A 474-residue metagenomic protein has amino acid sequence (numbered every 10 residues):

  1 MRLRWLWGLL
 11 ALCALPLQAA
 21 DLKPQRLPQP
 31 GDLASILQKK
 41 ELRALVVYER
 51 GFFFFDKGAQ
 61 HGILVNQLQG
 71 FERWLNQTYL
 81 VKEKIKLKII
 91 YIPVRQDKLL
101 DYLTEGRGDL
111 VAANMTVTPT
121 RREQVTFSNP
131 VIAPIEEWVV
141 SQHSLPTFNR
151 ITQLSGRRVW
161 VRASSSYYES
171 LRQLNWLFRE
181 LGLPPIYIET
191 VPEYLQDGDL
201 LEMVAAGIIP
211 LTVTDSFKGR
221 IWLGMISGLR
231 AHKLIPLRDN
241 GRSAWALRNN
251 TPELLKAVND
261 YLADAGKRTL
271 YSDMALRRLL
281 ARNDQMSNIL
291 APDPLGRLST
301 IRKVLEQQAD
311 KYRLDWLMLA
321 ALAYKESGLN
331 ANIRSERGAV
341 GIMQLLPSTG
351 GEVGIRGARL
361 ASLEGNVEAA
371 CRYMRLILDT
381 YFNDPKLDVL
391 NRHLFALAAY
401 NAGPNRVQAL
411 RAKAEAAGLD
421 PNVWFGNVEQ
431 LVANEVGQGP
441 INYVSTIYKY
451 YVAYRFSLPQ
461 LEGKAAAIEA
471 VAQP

Functional and structural regions predicted by a protein language model:
A20-S35, G62-W74, Q142-Y168, S216 (+3 more regions): Extended ligand-binding regions for polar small-molecule ligands
A20-V117, R122-E123, T190-L195, V258: Extracytoplasmic small-molecule ligand-binding "clamshell" domains of the periplasmic binding protein/Venus flytrap
R43-F52, G58-T78, I135-L195, P292-V304: Bilobed "Venus flytrap"/periplasmic-binding protein-like clamshell domains and structurally analogous long
V46-R50, N129-L145, S216-F217, L223-Y261 (+2 more regions): Periplasmic-binding protein-like
Q69, L80-Q153, G219-I221, I226-D239 (+4 more regions): Acidic, polar ligand-binding/catalytic clefts
A246, N391-Q460: Catalytic and substrate-binding regions of cell-wall glycan-acting enzymes that process beta-1,4-linked
A281-G328, E364-V367, Y381-P385: Export/targeting segments at the very N-terminus of extracytoplasmic proteins
N332-A358, G365-L376, P421-G426, I447: Substrate-binding/active-site groove segments that recognize and process beta-1,4-linked N-acetyl-hexosamine
